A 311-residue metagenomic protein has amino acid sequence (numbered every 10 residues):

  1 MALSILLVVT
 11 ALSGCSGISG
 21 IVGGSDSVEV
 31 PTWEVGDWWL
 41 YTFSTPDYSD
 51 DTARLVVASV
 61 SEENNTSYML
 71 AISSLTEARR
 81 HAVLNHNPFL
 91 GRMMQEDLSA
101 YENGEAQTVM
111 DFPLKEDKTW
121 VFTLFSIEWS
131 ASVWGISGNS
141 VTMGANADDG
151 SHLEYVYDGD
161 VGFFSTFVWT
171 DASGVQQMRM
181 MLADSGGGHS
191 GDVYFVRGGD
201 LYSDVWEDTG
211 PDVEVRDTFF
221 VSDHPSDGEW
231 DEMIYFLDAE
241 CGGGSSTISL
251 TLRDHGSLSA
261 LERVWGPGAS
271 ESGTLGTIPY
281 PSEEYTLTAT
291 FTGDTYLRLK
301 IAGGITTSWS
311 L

Functional and structural regions predicted by a protein language model:
I18-R79, D97-E207, D212: Acidic, serine/threonine-rich low-complexity disordered tracts
T209-G228: Short beta-strands within extracellular/lumenal beta-sheet-rich domains
F219, V264-S282: Beta-sandwich interaction modules
H224-F236, S282-E284: Extended extracellular/luminal ectodomain segments enriched in beta-structured repeat modules
G244-S259: Short, surface-exposed beta-strand/strand-loop-strand elements in extracellular ectodomains
S246-I248, G293-T307: Edge beta-strands of jelly-roll/beta-sandwich modules across compartments, strongly enriched in secreted/luminal
G276-T295: Noncatalytic modules at the cell exterior or secretory-pathway interfaces, chiefly beta-strand-rich lectin/adhesion
